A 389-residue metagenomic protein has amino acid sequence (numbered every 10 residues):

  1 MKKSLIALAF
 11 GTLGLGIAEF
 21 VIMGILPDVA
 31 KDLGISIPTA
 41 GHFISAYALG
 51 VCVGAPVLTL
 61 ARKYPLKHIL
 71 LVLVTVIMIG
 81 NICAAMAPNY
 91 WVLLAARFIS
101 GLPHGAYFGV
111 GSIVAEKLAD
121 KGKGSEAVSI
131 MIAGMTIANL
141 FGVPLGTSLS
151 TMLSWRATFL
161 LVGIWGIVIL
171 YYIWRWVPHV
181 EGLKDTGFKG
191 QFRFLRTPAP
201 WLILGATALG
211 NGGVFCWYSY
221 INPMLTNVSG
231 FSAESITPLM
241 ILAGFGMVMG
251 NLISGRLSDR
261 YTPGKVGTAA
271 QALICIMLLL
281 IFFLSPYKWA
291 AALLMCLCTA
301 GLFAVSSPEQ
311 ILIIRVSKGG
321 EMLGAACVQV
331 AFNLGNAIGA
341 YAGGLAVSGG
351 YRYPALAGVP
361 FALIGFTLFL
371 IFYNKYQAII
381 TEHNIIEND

Functional and structural regions predicted by a protein language model:
G34, M86-V92, G230, L284-S285: Helix-breaking motifs and short loop linkers at transmembrane-helix boundaries and internal kinks in secondary membrane
V53-W91: Conserved MFS/SLC helix-loop-helix module at the cytosolic interface between two early adjacent transmembrane helices
G54-L66, G250-T262, V347: Helix-to-loop junctions at the C-terminal end of transmembrane segments in multipass secondary transporters
G80-C83, W91-S100, W289-L297: Paired small-residue
V92, K121-G122, E126-V177, Y220 (+1 more regions): Helix-loop-helix hairpin linking two adjacent transmembrane segments in secondary transporters
A96-G134: Cytoplasmic helix-loop-helix junction between adjacent transmembrane helices in 12-TM secondary transporters
A106-A119, F303-S317: Intracellular juxtamembrane helix-capping segments at the cytosolic ends of symmetry-related transmembrane helices
G264-E309: C-terminal transmembrane helical hairpin of 12-TM major facilitator-type secondary transporters
